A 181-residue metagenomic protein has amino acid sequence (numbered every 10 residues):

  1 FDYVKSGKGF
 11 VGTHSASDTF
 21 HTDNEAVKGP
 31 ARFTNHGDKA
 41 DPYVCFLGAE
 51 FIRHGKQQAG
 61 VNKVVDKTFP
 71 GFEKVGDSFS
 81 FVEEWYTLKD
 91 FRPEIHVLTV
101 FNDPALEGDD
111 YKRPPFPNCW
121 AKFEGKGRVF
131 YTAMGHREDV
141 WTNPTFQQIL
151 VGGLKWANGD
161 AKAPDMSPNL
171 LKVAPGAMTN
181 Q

Functional and structural regions predicted by a protein language model:
F1, V44, F72, V151-K155: Non-transmembrane alpha-helical segments in soluble domains of secreted/periplasmic/extracellular proteins
F1-E25, K126, T132: Short alpha-beta junction capping motif
Y3-S6, G37, K89-R92, K112-P114 (+1 more regions): Extracellular/periplasmic catalytic domains that process cell-envelope and extracellular macromolecules
K5-G9, G48, L154-N158, K162: Hydrophobic/aromatic-lined pockets within catalytic cores
T13-G108, M166-Q181: An acidic, glycine-rich "communication" segment
P104-N118, K122-Q181: Extracellular ligand-binding/catalytic regions of CAZymes and related secreted enzymes and adhesion modules
